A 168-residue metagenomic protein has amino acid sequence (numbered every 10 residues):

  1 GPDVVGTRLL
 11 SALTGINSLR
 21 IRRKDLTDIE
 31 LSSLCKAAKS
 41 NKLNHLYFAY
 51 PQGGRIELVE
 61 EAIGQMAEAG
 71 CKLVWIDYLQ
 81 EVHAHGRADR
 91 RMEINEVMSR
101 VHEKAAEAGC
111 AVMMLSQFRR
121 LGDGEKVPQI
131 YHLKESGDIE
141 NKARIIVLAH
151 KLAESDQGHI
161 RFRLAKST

Functional and structural regions predicted by a protein language model:
G1-G70, A84: Cytosolic-facing regulatory segments adjacent to core modules
P51, L79, A165-S167: Generic beta-structure capping elements
E61, D89, E96: Mg2+-dependent endonuclease catalytic cores in nucleic-acid-processing enzymes, primarily RNase H-like
L73: Hydrophobic "anchor" residues on beta-strands that sit immediately upstream of conserved functional sites
E81-A84, R120: Residues immediately C-terminal
H83-M92: Conserved ATPase-coupling elements of RecA-like P-loop NTPase cores
E93-T168: Phosphate-binding/switch region of NTP-binding enzymes
